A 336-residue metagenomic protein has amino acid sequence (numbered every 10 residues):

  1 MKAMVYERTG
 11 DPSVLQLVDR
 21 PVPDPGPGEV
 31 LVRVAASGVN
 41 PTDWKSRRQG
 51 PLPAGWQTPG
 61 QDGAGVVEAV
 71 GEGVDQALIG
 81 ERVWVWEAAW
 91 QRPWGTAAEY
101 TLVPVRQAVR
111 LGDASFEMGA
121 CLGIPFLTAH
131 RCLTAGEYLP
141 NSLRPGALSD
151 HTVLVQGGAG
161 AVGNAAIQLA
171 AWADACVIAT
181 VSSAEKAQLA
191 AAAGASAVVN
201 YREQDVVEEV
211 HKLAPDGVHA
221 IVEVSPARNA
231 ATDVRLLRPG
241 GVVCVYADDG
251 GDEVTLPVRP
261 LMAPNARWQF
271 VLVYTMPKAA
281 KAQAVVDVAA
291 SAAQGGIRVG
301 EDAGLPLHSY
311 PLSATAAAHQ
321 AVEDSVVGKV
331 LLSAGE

Functional and structural regions predicted by a protein language model:
P21-G38, R47-A89: Glycine-rich beta-strand-centered segment in the early N-terminal region that forms part of a ligand/cofactor-binding
Q76, E87-G157: NAD(P)H dinucleotide-binding glycine-rich loop of Rossmann-like/cofactor-binding domains, especially the beta1-alpha1
T128, A161-V162, R228: Hydrophobic/small residue at the entry helix of a nucleotide-binding pocket
G157-G158, S225: NAD(P)H cofactor-binding loop motif with strongest signal on the N-terminal glycine-rich segment
A171-N229: Adenosine-nucleotide cofactor-binding segment
L237-R238: Helix-to-beta-strand junctions that scaffold the AdoMet/dcAdoMet cofactor pocket in Class I SAM-dependent enzymes
G241-Y246, L256-E301: Rossmann-fold dehydrogenase core element
A279-E336: C-terminal hydrophobic helical "lid"/dimerization subdomain of Rossmann-like NAD(P)H-dependent oxidoreductases
